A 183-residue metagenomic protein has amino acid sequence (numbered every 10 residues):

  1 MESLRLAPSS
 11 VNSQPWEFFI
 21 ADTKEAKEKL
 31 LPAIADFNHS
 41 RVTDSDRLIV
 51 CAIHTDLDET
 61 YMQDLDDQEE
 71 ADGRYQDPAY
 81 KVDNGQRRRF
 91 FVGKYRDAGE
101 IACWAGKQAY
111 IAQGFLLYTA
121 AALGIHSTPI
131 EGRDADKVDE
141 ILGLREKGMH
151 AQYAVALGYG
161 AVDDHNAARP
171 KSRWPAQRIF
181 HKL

Functional and structural regions predicted by a protein language model:
M1-L183: Acidic, surface-exposed loops and disordered segments
